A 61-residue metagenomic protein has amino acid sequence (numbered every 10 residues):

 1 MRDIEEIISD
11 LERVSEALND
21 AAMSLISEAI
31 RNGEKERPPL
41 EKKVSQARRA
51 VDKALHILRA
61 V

Functional and structural regions predicted by a protein language model:
M1-A21, R59: N-terminal acidic leader/helix
A17-E36: Short E/K-rich amphipathic alpha-helical oligomerization segments
I30-V61: Short, charge-rich amphipathic interface segments used for partner binding and complex assembly
